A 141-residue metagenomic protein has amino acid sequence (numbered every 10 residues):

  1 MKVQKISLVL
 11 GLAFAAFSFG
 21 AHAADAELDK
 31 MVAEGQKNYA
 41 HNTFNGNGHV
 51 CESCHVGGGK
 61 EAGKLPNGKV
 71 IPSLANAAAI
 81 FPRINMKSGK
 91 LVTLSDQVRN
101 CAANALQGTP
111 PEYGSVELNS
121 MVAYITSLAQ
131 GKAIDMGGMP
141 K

Functional and structural regions predicted by a protein language model:
M1-V9: Bacterial N-terminal signal peptides that target proteins for export
V9-A16: Bacterial N-terminal signal peptides
F17-A24: Sec/Tat signal peptide C-region and signal peptidase I cleavage site
A24-L28, H41-S120, T126-K141: Electron-transfer interface patches adjacent to heme c in soluble/periplasmic c-type cytochromes and di-/multiheme
A33-T43: Sequence context of c-type cytochrome heme-c attachment sites
